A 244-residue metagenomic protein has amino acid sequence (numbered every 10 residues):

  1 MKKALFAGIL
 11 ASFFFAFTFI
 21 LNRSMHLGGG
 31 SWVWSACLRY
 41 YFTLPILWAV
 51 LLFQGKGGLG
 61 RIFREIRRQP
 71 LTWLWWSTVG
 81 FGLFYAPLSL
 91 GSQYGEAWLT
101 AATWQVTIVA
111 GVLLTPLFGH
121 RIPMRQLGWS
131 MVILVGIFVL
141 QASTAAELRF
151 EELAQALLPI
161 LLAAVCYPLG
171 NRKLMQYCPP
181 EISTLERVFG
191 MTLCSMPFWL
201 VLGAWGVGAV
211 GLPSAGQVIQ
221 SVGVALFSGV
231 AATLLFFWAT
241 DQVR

Functional and structural regions predicted by a protein language model:
M1-L38, T78, L90, V135 (+3 more regions): Glycine-/small-residue-enriched transmembrane alpha-helix faces in small-molecule transporters and effluxers
A11-S12, L38, L99-V106, K173-M196 (+1 more regions): Helix-helix packing/entry segments at the starts of transmembrane helices
F14, F19, L52-W104, V139 (+1 more regions): Specific transmembrane alpha-helical segments of multi-pass solute transporters/efflux pumps, especially DMT/EamA
G28-L83, A110-L114, V132, V165-G170 (+3 more regions): Transmembrane alpha-helices of multi-pass small-molecule transport proteins
G30-W32, E96, P123, I182-S183 (+1 more regions): A helix-boundary/kink motif common to multi-pass secondary transporters, especially Major Facilitator Superfamily
W34-Y41, L88-R121: Specific alpha-helical transmembrane segments that line the substrate/conduction pathway and gating interfaces
L47, R125-T144: Hydrophobic transmembrane alpha-helices of multi-pass small-molecule transport proteins
L83-S89, I137-R149, S195-V210: Hydrophobic alpha-helical transmembrane segments in multi-pass integral membrane proteins
